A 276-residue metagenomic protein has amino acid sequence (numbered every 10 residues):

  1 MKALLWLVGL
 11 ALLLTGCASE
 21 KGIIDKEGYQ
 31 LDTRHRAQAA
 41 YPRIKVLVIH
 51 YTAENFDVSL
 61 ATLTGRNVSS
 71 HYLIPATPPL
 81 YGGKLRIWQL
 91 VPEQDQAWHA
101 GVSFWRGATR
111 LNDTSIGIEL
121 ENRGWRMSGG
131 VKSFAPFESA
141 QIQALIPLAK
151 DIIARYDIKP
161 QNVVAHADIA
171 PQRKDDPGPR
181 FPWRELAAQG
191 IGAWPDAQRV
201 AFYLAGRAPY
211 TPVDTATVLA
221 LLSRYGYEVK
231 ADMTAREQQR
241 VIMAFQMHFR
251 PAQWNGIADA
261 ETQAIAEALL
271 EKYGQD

Functional and structural regions predicted by a protein language model:
K2-V8: Sec-dependent signal peptide recognition, specifically the positively charged N-region followed immediately by
L14-G16: C-terminal motif of bacterial Sec signal peptides marking the signal peptidase cleavage site
S19-E20, I142, I146-Y156, R173-D276: Cell-envelope/ECM-targeting effectors and their regulatory/trafficking segments
E20-K159: Active-site-adjacent loop/helix surface patches within enzyme catalytic domains that shape the substrate-binding cleft
W125-M127, P171-K174: Short, well-ordered, mixed-charge alpha-helical segments that flank or form enzyme active sites
I158-R173: Acidic/histidine-rich, metal-coordinating catalytic segments
